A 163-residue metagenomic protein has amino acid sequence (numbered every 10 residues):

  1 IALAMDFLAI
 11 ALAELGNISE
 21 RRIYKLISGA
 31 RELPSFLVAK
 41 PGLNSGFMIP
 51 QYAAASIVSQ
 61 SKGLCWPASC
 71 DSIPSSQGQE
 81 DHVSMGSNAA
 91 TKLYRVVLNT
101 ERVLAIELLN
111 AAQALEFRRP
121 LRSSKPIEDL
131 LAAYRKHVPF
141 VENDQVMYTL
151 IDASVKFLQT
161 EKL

Functional and structural regions predicted by a protein language model:
I1-L163: C-terminal auxiliary extensions adjacent to catalytic cores
